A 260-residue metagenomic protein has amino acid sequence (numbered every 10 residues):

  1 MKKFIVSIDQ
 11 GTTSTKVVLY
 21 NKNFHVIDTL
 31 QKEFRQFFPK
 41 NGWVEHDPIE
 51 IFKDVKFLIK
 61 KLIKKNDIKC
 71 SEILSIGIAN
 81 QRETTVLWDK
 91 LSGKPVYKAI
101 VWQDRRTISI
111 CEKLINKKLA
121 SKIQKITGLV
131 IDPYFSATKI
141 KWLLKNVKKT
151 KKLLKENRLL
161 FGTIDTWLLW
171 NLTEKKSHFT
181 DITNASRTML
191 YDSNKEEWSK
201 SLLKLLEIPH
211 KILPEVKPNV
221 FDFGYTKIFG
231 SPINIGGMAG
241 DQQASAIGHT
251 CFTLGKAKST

Functional and structural regions predicted by a protein language model:
M1-Y97, S109, K125, K204 (+2 more regions): N-terminal glycine/serine-rich phosphate-binding loop of ATP-dependent small-molecule kinases, especially carbohydrate
K16, I59, K64-N66, C70 (+4 more regions): Conserved phosphate-binding loops in N-terminal lobes of ATP-dependent enzymes of the actin/Hsp70/sugar-kinase
I51, N116-D132, I233-M238, K256-T260: A polyampholytic, Gly/Pro-enriched intrinsically disordered region
N66-W102, V130-S136, L169-D192, K217-P218 (+1 more regions): Short beta-strand-loop/turn "lid" adjacent to the catalytic site in phosphate-handling enzymes
C70-S71, I78, S121-I131, T150-F161 (+1 more regions): A short alpha-helix-loop-beta-strand transition element characteristic of N-terminal alpha/beta dinucleotide-binding
G77-N80, T163-D165, S259-T260: Short beta-strand segments
Q103-K148, Y191-L205: Glycine-rich phosphate-binding loop plus the immediately following alpha-helix
I182-T260: ATP-dependent carbohydrate kinase catalytic cores
